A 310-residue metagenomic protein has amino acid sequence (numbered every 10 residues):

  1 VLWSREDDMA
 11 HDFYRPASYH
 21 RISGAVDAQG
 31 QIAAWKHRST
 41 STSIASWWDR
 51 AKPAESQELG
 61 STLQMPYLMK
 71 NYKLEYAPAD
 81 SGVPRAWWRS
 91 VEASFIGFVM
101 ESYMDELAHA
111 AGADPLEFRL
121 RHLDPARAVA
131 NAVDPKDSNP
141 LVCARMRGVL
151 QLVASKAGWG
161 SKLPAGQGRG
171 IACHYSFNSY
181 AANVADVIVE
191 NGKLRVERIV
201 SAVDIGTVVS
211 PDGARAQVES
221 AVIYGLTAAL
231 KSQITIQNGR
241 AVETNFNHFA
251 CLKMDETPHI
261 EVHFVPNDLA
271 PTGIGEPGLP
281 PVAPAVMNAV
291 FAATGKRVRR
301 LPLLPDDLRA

Functional and structural regions predicted by a protein language model:
V1-A310: Cofactor-binding beta-sheet edge motifs in enzyme active sites
